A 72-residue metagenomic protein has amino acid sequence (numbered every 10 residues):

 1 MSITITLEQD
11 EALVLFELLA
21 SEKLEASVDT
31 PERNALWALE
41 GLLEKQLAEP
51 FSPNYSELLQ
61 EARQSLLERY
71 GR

Functional and structural regions predicted by a protein language model:
M1-T6, L13-R72: Positively charged, low-complexity terminal tracts and the immediately adjacent first secondary-structure elements
